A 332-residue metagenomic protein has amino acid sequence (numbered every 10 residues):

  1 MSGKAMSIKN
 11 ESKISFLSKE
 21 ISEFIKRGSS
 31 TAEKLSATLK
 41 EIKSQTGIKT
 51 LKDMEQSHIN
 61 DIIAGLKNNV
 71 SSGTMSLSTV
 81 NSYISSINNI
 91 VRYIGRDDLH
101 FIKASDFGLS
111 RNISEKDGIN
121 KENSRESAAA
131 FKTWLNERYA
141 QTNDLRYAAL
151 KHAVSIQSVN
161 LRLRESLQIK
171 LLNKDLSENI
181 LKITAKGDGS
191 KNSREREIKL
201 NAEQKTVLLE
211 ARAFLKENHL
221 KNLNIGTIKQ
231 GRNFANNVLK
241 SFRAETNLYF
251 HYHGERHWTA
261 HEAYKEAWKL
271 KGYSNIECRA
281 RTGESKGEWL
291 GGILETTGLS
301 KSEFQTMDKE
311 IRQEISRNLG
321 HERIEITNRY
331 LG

Functional and structural regions predicted by a protein language model:
K19-D117: N-terminal core-binding DNA-recognition domain of tyrosine recombinases/integrases
D98-N136, G189-K191: Flexible interdomain linker/hinge and immediately adjacent N-terminus of the catalytic tyrosine-recombinase domain
A129-L163, G298, T306-R312: Basic, Lys/Arg- and aromatic-enriched nucleic-acid-binding interface segment
A148, L248-E303, D308-K309: Short basic/aromatic active-site micro-motif
A153-I180, N328: Short, charged phosphate-coordinating catalytic segments
Q168-E210: Conserved tyrosine-mediated DNA breakage-rejoining catalytic core shared by Y-recombinases
I180-K186, E288-G332: Short functional hotspots where side chains directly engage DNA or cofactors
N201-G272: Active-site/catalytic core of tyrosine-dependent DNA strand-transfer enzymes
